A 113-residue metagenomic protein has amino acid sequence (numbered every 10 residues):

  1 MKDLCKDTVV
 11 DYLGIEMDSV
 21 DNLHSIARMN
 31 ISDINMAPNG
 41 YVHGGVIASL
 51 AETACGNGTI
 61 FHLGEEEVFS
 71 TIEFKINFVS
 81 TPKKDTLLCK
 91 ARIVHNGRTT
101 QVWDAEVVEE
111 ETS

Functional and structural regions predicted by a protein language model:
M1-S113: Terminal targeting signals and extreme-terminal segments of soluble enzymes
